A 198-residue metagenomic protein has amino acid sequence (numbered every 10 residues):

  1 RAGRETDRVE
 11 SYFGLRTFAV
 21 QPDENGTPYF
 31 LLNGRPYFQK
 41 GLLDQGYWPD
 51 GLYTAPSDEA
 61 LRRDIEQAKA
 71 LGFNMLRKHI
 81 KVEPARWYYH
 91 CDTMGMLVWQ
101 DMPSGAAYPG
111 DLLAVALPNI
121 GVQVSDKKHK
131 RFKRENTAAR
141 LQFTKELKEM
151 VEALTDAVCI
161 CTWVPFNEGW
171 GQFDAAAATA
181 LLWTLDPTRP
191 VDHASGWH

Functional and structural regions predicted by a protein language model:
G3-D111, I120, V124-S125, H129-T162 (+2 more regions): Active-site-adjacent substrate/metal-binding segments within catalytic domains of carbohydrate-active enzymes
D92, P118, T179-W183: Class I S-adenosyl-L-methionine
E168-G169, F173-H198: Extracellular glycoside hydrolase catalytic/binding regions
